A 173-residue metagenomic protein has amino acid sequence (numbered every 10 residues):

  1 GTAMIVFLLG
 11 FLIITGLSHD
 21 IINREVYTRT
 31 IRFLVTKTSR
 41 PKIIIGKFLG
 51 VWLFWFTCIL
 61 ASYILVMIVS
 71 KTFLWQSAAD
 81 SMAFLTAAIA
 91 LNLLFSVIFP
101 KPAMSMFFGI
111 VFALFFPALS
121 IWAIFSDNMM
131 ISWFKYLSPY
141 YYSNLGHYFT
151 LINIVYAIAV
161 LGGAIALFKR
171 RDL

Functional and structural regions predicted by a protein language model:
G1-R24: Long, hydrophobic alpha-helical segments
G16, D20, Y63, M67 (+2 more regions): Transmembrane alpha-helix boundary and packing residues in multipass membrane permease domains and related
L17-G50: Helix-loop-helix units of permease transmembrane domains in multi-pass membrane transporters, especially ABC
S39-M67: Selective transmembrane-helix segments that form parts of the transport pathway or gating/packing helices in multipass
S62-F84: Membrane-interfacial helix-loop-helix connectors in multipass membrane proteins
S77-M104, F116, V155-G162: Hydrophobic alpha-helical transmembrane segments of polytopic membrane proteins
S105, I110-L173: Terminal transmembrane helical anchor/hairpin motif
